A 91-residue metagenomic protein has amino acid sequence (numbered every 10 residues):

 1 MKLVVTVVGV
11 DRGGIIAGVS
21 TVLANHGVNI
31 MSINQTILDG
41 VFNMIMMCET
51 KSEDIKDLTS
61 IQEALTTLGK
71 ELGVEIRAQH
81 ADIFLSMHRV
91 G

Functional and structural regions predicted by a protein language model:
M1-G91: A conserved regulatory-domain signal marking ACT and ACT-like small-molecule sensing domains and adjacent regulatory
